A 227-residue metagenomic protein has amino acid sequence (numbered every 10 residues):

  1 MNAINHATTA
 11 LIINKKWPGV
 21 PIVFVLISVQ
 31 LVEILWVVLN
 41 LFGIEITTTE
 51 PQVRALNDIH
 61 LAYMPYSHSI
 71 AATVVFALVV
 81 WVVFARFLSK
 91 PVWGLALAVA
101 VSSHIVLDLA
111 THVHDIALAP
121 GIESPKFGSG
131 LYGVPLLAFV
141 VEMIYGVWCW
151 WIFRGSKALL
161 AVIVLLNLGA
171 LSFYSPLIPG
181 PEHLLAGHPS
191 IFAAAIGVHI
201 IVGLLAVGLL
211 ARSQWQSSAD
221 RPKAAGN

Functional and structural regions predicted by a protein language model:
M1-N227: N-terminal membrane-targeting hydrophobic helices
